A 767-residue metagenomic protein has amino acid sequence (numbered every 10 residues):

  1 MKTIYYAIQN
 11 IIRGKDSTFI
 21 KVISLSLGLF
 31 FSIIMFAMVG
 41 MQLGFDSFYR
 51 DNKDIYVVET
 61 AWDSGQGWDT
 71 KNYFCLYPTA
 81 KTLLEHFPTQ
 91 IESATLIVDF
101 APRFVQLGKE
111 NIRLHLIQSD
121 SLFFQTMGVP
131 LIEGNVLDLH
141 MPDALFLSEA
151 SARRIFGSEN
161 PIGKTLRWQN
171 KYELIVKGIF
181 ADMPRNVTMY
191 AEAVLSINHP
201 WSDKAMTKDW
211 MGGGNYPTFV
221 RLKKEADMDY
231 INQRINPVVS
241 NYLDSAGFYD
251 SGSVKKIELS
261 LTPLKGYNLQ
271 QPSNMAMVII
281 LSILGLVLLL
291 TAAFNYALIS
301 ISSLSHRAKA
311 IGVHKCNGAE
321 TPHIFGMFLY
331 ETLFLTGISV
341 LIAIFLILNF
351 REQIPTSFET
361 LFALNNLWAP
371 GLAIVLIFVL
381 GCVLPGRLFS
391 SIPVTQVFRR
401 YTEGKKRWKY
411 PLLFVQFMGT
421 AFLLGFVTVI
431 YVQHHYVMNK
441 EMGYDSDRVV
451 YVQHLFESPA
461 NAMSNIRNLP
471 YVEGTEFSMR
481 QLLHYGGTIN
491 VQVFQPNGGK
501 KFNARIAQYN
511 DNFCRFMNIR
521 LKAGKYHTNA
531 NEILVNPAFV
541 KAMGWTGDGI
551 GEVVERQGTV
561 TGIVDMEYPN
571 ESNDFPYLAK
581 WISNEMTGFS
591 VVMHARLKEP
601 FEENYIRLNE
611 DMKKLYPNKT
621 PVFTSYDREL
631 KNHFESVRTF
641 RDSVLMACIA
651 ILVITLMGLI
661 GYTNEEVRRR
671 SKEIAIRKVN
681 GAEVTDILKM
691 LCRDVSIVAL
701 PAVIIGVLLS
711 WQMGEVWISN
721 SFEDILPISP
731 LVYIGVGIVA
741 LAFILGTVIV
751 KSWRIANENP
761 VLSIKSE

Functional and structural regions predicted by a protein language model:
K2-I4, Q9-S17, Y49, V238-G285 (+7 more regions): Membrane-helix entry/capping segments
I4-D16, I20, S24, F294-L335 (+3 more regions): Intracellular coupling helices
I11, K21, Q42, V58-T60 (+25 more regions): Generic structural signal for small/hydrophobic residues in well-ordered secondary structure, especially within
R13-M41, N274-K309, G337, W408-Q433 (+4 more regions): Hydrophobic alpha-helical transmembrane segments of multi-pass inner-membrane transport and secretion
I34, T332-S391, R693-N757: Small-residue-rich transmembrane alpha-helices
M35-R103, M211-R221, N232-R234, S260-G266 (+5 more regions): Membrane-proximal extracellular/periplasmic loop immediately following the first transmembrane helix
D120-E133, L145-S273, N468-E473, S478-N632: Mid-to-C-terminal secondary-structure elements that act as membrane-proximal/extracytoplasmic interface segments
P272-A343, I347, R351, P355 (+1 more regions): Hydrophobic alpha-helical bundles that form the membrane domains of multi-pass transporters
